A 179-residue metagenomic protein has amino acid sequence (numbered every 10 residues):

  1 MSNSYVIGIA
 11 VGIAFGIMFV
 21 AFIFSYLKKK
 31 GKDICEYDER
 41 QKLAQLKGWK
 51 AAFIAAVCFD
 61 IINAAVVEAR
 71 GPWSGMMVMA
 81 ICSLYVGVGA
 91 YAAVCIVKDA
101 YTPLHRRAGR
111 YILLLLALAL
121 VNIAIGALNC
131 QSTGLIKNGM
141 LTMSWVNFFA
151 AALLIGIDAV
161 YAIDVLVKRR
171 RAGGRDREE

Functional and structural regions predicted by a protein language model:
M1-V6, L135-F149: Membrane-interface segments at the starts/ends of alpha-helical transmembrane spans
G16-D33, I81-D99, I163-R169: Membrane-water interface of transmembrane alpha-helices
K29-A44, R175-E178: Cytosolic, membrane-interface loops and tails of multi-pass inner-membrane proteins
K42, A100-L120, G173-E178: Membrane-helix boundary/juxtamembrane motif in polytopic membrane proteins
K47-V66: A generic, lipid-embedded transmembrane alpha helix
V57-N63, L118-K137: Hydrophobic alpha-helical transmembrane segments in multi-pass integral membrane proteins
E68-I96, F149-L154: Hydrophobic alpha-helical transmembrane segments and immediately flanking/interface helices in integral membrane
E68-W73, C130-L141: Membrane-interface helix termini and inter-helical loops of multi-pass transporters
